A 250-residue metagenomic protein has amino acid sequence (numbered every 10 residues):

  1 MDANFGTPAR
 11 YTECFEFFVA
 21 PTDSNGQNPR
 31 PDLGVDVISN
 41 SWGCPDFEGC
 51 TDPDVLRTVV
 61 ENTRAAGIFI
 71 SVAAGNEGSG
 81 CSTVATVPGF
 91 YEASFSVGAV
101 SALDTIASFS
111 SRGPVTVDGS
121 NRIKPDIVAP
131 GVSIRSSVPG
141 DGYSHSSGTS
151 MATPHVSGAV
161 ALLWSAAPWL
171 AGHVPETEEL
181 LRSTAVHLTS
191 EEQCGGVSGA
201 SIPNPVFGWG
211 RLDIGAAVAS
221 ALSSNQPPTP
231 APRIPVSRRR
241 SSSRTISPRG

Functional and structural regions predicted by a protein language model:
M1-D2, T83, G131-F207, R211: Hydrolase catalytic cores
M1-G49, G98, A167, H173: Subtilisin-like peptidase catalytic core
D2-G6, G43-F47, N76-C81, V100-D104 (+4 more regions): Solvent-exposed loop/turn segments at secondary-structure junctions within structured extracellular/periplasmic domains
Q27, G75, P203, R211-R240 (+1 more regions): Secreted peptidase-domain scaffold signal
L33-I38, A65-I70, Y91-S96, I123-P125 (+2 more regions): Loop/turn elements at helix/coil->beta-strand transitions in domains of secreted/extracellular proteins
D52-I70: Catalytic-core regions built around general acid/base machinery
N76-E92: Glycine-rich, charge-decorated loop segments at or immediately adjacent to ligand/cofactor-binding or catalytic sites
G89-S165, G215-A216: Extracellular S/T/G-rich loop segment that most often corresponds to the catalytic His/Ser-adjacent loop
